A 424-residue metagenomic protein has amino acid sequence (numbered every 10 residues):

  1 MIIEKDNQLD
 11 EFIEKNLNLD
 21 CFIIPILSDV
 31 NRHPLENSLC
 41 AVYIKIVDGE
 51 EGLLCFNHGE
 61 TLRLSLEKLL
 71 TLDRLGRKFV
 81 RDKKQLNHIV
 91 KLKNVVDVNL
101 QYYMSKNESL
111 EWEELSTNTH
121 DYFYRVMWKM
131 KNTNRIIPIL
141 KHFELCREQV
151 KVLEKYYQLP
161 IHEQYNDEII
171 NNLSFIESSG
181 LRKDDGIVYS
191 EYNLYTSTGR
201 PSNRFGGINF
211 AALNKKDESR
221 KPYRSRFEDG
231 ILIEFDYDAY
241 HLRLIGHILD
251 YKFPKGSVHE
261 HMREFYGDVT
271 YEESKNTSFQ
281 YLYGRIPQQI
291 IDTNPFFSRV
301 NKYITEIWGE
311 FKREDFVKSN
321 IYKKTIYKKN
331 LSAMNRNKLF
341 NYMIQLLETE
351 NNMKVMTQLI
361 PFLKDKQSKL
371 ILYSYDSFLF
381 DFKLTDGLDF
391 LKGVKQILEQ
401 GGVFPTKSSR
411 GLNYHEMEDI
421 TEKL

Functional and structural regions predicted by a protein language model:
M1-I2, E11, I46, T133 (+2 more regions): Short amphipathic alpha-helical segments
I2-D10, N16-V152: Conserved DEDDh/DEDDy metal-dependent 3′-5′ exonuclease domain
I2-I3, E11-N18, I24-G52, F56-E60 (+5 more regions): Acidic, glycine-rich two-metal-ion catalytic cores of nucleic acid-processing enzymes
N87-Y157, I161-S179, N214-R336: Helical catalytic core of nucleic-acid polymerases
L92-V95, L370, T406-S408: Generic structural signal for residues in well-ordered beta-strands
N99, Y165-I169, D185, N193 (+4 more regions): A glycine-rich phosphate-binding loop feature that marks nucleotide/adenosyl-phosphate handling sites
L181-R182, R285-D292, R299-M343, D381 (+1 more regions): C-terminal polymerase-core module
